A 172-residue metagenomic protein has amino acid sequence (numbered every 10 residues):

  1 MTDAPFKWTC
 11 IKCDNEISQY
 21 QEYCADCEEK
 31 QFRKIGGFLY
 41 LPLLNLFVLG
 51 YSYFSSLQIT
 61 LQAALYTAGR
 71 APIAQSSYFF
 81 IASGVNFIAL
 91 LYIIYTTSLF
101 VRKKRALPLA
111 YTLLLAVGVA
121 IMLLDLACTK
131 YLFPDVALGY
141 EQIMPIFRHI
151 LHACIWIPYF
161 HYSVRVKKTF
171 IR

Functional and structural regions predicted by a protein language model:
T2-F6, I11-R172: Topology signature of small-to-medium multi-pass alpha-helical membrane proteins
